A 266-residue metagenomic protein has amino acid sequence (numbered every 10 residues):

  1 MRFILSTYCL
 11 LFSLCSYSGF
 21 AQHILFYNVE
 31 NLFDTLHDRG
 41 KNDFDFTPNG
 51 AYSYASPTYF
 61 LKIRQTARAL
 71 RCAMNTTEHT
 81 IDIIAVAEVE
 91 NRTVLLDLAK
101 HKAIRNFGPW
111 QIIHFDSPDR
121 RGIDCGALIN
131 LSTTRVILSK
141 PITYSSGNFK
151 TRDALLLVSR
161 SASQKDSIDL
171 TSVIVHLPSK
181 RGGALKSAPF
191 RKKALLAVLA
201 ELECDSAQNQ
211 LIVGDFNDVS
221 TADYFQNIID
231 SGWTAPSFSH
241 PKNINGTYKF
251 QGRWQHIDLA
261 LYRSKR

Functional and structural regions predicted by a protein language model:
M1-Q22: Bacterial Sec-dependent N-terminal signal peptides
I4, V89-R92, F216-D218: Short, internal active-site loops enriched in acidic
S6, L95, A99, C125 (+3 more regions): Short amphipathic alpha-helical segments and helix-helix/interface helices
Y17, A103-R105, I228: Short, conserved catalytic or adaptor-binding loops enriched in Gly and charged residues
F20-K102, I113-S117, I123, L195-L196: N-terminal, active-site-proximal structural segment of metallo-dependent hydrolase catalytic domains
A21-S56, N130-R266: Active-site regions of metal-assisted phosphoester/phosphodiester hydrolases, unifying DNase/endonuclease modules
T76, R105, C204-D205: Alpha-helix C-cap/termination motif
I83, V89-L170: Structured beta-strand-rich core segments of catalytic domains in phosphoester-bond hydrolases
